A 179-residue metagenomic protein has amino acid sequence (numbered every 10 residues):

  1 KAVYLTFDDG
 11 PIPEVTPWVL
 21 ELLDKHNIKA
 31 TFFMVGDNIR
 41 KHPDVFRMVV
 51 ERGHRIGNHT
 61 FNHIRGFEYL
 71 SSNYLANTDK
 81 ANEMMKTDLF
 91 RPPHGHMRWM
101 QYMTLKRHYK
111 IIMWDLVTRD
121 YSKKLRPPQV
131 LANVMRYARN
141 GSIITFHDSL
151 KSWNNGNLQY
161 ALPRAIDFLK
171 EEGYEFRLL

Functional and structural regions predicted by a protein language model:
K1, K25-N27, R40, W153-L179: C-terminal domain-boundary segment and adjacent tail
K1-R65, D79-K80, K86-T87: Active-site beta->alpha N-cap acidic-glycine motif
F7-D9, M34-D37, N58-T60, P92-H94 (+3 more regions): A cross-domain feature marking catalytic cores of carbohydrate-active enzymes and several ubiquitous metabolic/repair
G10-E14, F33-H42, I64-S72, R91-R98 (+2 more regions): Acidic-and-aromatic substrate-binding clefts and catalytic sites of carbohydrate-active enzymes
L20-K29, H54-R55, F61-I64, L70-W99 (+4 more regions): CE4/NodB-like, metal-dependent polysaccharide N-deacetylase domain that modifies extracellular/periplasmic N-acetylated
R47, S71-T78, R126-L131, L158-L162: Charged helix-capping and loop-helix junction motifs
H96, Y102-Y137, Y174-L179: His/Asp/Glu-enriched short active-site or ligand-binding loop at hydrolase and phosphoryl-transfer sites
